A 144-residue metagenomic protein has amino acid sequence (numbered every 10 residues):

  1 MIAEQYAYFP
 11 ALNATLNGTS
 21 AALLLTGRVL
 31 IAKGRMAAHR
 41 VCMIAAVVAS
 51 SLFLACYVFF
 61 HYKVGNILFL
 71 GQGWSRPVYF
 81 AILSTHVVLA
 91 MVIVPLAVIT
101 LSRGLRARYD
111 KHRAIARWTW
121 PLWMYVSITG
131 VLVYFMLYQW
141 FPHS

Functional and structural regions predicted by a protein language model:
M1-S144: Alpha-helical membrane insertion/targeting regions
